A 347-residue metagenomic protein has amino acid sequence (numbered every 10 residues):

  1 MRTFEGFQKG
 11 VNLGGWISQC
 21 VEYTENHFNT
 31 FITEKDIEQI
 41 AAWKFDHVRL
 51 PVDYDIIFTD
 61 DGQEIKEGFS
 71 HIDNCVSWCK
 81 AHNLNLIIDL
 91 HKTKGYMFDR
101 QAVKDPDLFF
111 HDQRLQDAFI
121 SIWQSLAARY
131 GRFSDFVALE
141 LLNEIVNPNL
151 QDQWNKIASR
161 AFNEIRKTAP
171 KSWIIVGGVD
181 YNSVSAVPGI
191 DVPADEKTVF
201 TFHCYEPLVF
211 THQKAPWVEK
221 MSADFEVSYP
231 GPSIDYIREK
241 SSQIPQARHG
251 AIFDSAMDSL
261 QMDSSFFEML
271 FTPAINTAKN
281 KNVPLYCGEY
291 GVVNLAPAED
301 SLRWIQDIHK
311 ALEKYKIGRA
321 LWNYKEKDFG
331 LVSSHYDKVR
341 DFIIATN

Functional and structural regions predicted by a protein language model:
T3-W173, G178-A186, K197, D328 (+1 more regions): Active-site mouth of glycoside hydrolases
F7, H111-Q261, E268-V293, K314-A320: Active-site region of glycoside hydrolase catalytic domains
E22, F210-K214, N323, L331-V332: Short conserved micro-motifs at the rims of enzyme active sites and ligand-binding pockets
E22-E34, S255-M269: N-terminal-biased segments
H27-F28, P216-V218, D300: Short, surface-exposed loop/helix-turn segments at secondary-structure junctions that function as lids/hinges flanking
F31-D53, F271-K281, H309-A311, Y315-A320: Catalytic domains of carbohydrate-active enzymes, especially glycoside hydrolases
E67, K104-D107, D191-A194, W217-E219 (+2 more regions): Short, hinge-like loop/turn segments at secondary-structure boundaries
A296-N347: Aromatic-rich peripheral "rim/lid" segments of glycoside hydrolase catalytic domains that contact and position glycan
